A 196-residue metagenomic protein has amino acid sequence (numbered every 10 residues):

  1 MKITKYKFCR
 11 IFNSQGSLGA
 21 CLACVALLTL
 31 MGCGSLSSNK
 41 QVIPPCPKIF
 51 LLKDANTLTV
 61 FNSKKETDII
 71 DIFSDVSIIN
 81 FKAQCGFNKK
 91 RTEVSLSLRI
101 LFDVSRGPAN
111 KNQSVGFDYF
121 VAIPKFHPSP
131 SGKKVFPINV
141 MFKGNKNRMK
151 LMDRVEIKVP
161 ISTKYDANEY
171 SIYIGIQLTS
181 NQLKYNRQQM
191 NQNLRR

Functional and structural regions predicted by a protein language model:
I3-L22: Bacterial N-terminal signal peptides that target proteins for export
T29-G32: C-terminal motif of bacterial Sec signal peptides marking the signal peptidase cleavage site
G34-S37: Bacterial signal peptide processing site
Q41-K65: Post-signal peptide N-terminal segment of mature Sec-exported envelope proteins
T67-S74, K82-L96, R106-Q113, K146-R148 (+1 more regions): Short, solvent-exposed beta-strand/turn "edge" segments of beta-rich domains on protein surfaces
G116-S129: Extended low-complexity, serine/threonine- and proline-enriched intrinsically disordered segments
P137-Y170: Short, solvent-exposed, Trp/other aromatic-anchored flexible loops in extracytoplasmic proteins
L178-Y185: Short acidic/polar inter-strand loop motif in beta-rich domains
